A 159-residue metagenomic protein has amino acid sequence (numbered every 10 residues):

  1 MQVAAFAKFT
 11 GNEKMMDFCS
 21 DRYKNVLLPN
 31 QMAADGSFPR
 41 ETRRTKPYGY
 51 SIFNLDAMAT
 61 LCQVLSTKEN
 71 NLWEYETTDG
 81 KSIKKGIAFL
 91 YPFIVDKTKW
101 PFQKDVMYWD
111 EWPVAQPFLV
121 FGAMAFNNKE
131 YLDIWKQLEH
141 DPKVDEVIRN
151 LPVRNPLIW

Functional and structural regions predicted by a protein language model:
M1-E13, L55-N71, A115-E130: Well-ordered alpha-helical scaffold segments within catalytic/enzyme domains
M1-I52: Active-site cradle of extracellular carbohydrate-active enzymes
A4, D17-S20, A59-C62, I87-Y91: Non-transmembrane alpha-helical segments in soluble domains of secreted/periplasmic/extracellular proteins
K8, K24, L28, Q63-N70 (+1 more regions): Sec-exported extracytoplasmic/periplasmic mature domains
T42, N54-A57, E76-D79: Solvent-exposed, flexible loop/coil residues
T42-Y48, E69-E76: Active-site rim elements
S51-L55, C62, I83, I87: Aromatic-rich carbohydrate-recognition surfaces in CAZymes
L72-W159: CBM-like carbohydrate-recognition segments
